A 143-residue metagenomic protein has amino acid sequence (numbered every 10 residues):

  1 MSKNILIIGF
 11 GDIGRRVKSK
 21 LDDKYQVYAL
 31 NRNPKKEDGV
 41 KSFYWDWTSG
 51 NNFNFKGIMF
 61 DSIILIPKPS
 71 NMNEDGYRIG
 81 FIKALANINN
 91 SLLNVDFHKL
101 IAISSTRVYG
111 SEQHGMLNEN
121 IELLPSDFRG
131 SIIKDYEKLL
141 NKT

Functional and structural regions predicted by a protein language model:
I5-G9: Conserved N-terminal Rossmann-fold NAD(P)-binding element of oxidoreductases
G14-R15: N-terminal Rossmann-fold NAD(P) dinucleotide-binding loop
K20-D22: Aromatic pocket-lining residues of Rossmann-like dinucleotide-binding sites
Y28-K36, W47: N-terminal Rossmann-fold cofactor-binding loop
V40-D61: Conserved Rossmann-fold cofactor-binding substructure of NAD(P)-dependent oxidoreductases
F60-I63, P69-I101, D135: NAD(P)-cofactor binding segment of oxidoreductase domains
N87-S126: Conserved Rossmann-fold NAD(P)-dependent oxidoreductase catalytic core, especially the SDR/UDP-sugar
P125-T143: Active-site Tyr-X1-5-Lys
